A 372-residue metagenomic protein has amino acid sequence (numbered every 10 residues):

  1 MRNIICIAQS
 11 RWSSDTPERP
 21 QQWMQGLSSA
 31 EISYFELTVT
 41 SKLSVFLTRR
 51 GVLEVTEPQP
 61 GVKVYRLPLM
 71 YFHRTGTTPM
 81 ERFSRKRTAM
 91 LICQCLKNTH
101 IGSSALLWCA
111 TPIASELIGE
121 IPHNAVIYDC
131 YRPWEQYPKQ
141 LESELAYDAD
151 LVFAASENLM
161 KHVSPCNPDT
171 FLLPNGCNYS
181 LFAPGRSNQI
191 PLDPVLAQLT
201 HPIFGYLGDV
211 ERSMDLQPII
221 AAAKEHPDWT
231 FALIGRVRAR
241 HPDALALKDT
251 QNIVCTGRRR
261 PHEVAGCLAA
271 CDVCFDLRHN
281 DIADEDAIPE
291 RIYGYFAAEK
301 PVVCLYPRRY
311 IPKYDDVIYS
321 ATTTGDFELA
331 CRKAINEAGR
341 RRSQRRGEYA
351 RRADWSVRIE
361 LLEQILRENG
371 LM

Functional and structural regions predicted by a protein language model:
S14-E18, M214, H262-V264, C274-F296 (+1 more regions): Nucleotide-sugar-dependent
E31, D272, E299-K300: A short alpha->beta transition loop at the rim of the catalytic pocket in nucleotide-sugar-dependent
N158, G176, G185: Carbohydrate-associated surface elements
V195-M214, I220-A223, F231: Conserved donor-binding/catalytic core segment of Leloir-type glycosyltransferases
T230-P242: Glycosyltransferase donor-sugar binding loop
H241-G266: Nucleotide-activated donor-binding/catalytic signature segment of Leloir-type glycosyltransferases, i.e., the conserved
V317-G325, K333-A338: Conserved acidic donor-binding segment of nucleotide-sugar-dependent glycosyltransferases
N336-N369: A charged, aromatic-enriched C-terminal amphipathic alpha-helix characteristic of glycosyltransferases across folds
